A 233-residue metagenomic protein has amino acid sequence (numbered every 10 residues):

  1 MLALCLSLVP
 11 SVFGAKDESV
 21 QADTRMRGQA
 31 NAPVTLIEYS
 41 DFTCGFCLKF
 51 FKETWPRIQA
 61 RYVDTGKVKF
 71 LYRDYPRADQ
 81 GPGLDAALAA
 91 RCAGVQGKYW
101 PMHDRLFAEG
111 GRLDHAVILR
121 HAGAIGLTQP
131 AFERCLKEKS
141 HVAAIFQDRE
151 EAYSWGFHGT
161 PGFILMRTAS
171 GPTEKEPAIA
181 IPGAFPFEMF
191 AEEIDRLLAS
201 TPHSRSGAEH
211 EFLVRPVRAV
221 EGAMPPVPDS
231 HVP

Functional and structural regions predicted by a protein language model:
M1-S11: Bacterial N-terminal signal peptides
D17-V34, Y62, P228-P233: A short beta-strand-turn-helix
Q21-A22, T54-R57, E150: Alpha-helical scaffolding within the catalytic cores of extracellular/periplasmic polymer-degrading hydrolases
M26-R27, L113, I181: Short clusters of hydrophobic/aromatic residues that line enzyme substrate/ligand-binding pockets
A32, I37-G123, T128, E209-L213 (+2 more regions): Structural alpha/beta surface segment adjacent to cysteine/selenocysteine redox centers across thiol/disulfide enzymes
E53, L119-P233: C-terminal cap of thioredoxin/glutaredoxin-like
